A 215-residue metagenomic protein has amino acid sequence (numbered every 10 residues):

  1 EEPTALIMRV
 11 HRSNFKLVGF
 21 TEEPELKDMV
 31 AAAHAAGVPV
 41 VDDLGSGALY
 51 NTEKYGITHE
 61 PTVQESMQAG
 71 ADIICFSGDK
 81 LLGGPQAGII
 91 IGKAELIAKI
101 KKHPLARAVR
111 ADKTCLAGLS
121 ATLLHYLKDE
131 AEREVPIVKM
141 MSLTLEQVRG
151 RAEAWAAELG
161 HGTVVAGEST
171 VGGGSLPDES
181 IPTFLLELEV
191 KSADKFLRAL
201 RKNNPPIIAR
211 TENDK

Functional and structural regions predicted by a protein language model:
E1-H125, L159: Conserved PLP-enzyme active-site core in the AAT-like
P3, P24, P39, P104 (+4 more regions): Proline-rich intrinsically disordered, low-complexity coils
R9-R12, R107-R110, R133, R149-R151 (+2 more regions): Arginine residue identity/basic-tract feature
E23, N51, K93, P136 (+2 more regions): Serine/threonine-rich low-complexity intrinsically disordered regions
I73, R107, Y126-E130, G162 (+1 more regions): Short secondary-structure junctions and interdomain/linker hinges
E95, H103-P104, A111-L159, G167-E168 (+1 more regions): Structural motif of enzymes handling amino- and sulfur-group chemistry
L145, R149-K215: Conserved C-terminal alpha-helix-loop-beta "cap" of PLP-dependent enzymes that closes/shapes the active-site mouth
